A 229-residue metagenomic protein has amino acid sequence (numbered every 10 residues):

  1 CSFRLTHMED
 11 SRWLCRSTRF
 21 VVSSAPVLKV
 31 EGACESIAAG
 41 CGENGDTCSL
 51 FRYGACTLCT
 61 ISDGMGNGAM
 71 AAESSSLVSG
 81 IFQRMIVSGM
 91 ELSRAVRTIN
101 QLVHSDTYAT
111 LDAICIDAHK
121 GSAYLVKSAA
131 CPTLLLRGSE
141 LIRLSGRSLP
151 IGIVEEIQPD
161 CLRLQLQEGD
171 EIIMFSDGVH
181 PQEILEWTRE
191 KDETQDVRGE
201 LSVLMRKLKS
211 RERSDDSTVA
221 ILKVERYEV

Functional and structural regions predicted by a protein language model:
C1-R16, A72-G138: Catalytic core of PPM/PP2C metal-dependent serine/threonine phosphatase domains
E9-M65, M70, L77-G80, L134 (+1 more regions): N-terminal entry segment of metal-dependent catalytic domains or homologous docking segments
V22-D46, V96-V103, A129-R163, Q167 (+1 more regions): PP2C/PPM family metal-dependent serine/threonine protein phosphatase catalytic domain, recognizing the conserved
A25-L28, R52-A55, I116-S122, A129 (+2 more regions): Short acidic-glycine loop/turn motifs at beta-strand connectors
G42-G54, Y108-L111, L144-I184, S214: Acidic loop->beta-strand submotif enriched in PP2C/PPM serine/threonine phosphatases
G66-S88, D170-D215, R226-V229: Active-site-proximal, acidic helix/loop segment immediately C-terminal to a metal-coordinating Asp/Glu
A109-C115, D215-L222: A short glycine-enriched loop-to-beta-strand structural element that forms part of the catalytic core of nucleotide
S148, V154, I221-V229: Activation on terminal intrinsically disordered regulatory regions flanking enzyme cores
